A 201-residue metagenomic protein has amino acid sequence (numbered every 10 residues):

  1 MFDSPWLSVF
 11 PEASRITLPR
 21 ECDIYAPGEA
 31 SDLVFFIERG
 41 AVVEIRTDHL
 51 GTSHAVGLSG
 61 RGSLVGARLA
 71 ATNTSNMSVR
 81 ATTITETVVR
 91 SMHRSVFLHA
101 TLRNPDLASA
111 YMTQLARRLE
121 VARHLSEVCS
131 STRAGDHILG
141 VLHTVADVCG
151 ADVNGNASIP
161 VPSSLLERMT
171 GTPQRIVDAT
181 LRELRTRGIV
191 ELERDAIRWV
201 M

Functional and structural regions predicted by a protein language model:
M1-R20: Short proline/glycine- and basic residue-enriched helix-capping loop/turn segments at helix->loop/beta transitions
W6, C22-T85: Cyclic nucleotide-binding regulatory domains
P11, G57-A116, E120: Cyclic-nucleotide recognition modules
V34, V56, V89-R90, S158 (+1 more regions): A residue-level structural signature of the nucleotidyltransferase/glycosyltransferase Rossmann-like core
H124-V148: Short alpha-helical segments that sit at the start of domains
V145-M201: Phosphate-/nucleic-acid-contacting segments
